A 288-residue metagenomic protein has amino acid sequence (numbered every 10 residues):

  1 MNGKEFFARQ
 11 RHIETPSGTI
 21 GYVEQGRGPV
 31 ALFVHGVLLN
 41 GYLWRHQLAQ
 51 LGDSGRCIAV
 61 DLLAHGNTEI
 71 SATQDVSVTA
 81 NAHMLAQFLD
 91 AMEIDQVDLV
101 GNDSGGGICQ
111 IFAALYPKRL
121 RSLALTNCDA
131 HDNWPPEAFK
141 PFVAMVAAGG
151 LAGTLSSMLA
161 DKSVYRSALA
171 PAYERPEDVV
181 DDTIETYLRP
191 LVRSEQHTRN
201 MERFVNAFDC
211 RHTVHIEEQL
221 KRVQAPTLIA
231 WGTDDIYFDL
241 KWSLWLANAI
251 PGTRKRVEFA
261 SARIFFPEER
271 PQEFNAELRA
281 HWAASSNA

Functional and structural regions predicted by a protein language model:
M1-E5, N287-A288: Basic/polar N-terminal segments that are highly enriched at the extreme N-terminus, encompassing both cleavable
F6-H12, I20-V23, I58, H65-V100 (+5 more regions): Flexible "cap/lid" subdomain of the alpha/beta-hydrolase fold that forms the substrate-access gate
G18, R27-G28, A262: A generic "binding-loop/recognition-motif" signal
V23-N67: Conserved HGGG/HGGXW glycine-rich cap/lid loop of the alpha/beta-hydrolase fold
P29, L39, H46, G107 (+3 more regions): Short alpha-helical
A262-P271, N275: Catalytic histidine-centered segment of alpha/beta-hydrolase-like enzymes
